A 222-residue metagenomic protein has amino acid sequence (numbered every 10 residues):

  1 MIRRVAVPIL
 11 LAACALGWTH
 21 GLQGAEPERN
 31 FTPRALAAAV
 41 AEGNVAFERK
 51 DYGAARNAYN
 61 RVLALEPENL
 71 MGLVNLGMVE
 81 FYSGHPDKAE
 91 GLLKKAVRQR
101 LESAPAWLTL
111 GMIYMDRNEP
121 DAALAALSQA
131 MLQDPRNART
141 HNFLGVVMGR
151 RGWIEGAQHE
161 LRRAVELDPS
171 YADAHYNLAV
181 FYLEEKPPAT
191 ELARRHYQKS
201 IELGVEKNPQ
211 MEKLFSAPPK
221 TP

Functional and structural regions predicted by a protein language model:
A25-P33, V180-P222: Terminal, low-structured helical/coil segments at or just beyond the last alpha-helical repeat
T32-L65, M78, Y82: Alpha-helical segment of the N-proximal tetratricopeptide repeat
L36, L70-M71, A104-P105, A138-R139 (+2 more regions): Helix-start (N-cap) detector for alpha-helical repeat units in TPR-like alpha-solenoids, especially tetratricopeptide
R49-R61, Y82-K95, P105, D116-Q129 (+2 more regions): Structural signature of tandem alpha-helical TPR/SEL1-like repeats, specifically the intra-repeat loop/turn
L65, Q99, Q133, L167 (+1 more regions): Structural marker of alpha-solenoid helical repeat scaffolds
N75, T109, F143, N177 (+1 more regions): Canonical tetratricopeptide repeat
